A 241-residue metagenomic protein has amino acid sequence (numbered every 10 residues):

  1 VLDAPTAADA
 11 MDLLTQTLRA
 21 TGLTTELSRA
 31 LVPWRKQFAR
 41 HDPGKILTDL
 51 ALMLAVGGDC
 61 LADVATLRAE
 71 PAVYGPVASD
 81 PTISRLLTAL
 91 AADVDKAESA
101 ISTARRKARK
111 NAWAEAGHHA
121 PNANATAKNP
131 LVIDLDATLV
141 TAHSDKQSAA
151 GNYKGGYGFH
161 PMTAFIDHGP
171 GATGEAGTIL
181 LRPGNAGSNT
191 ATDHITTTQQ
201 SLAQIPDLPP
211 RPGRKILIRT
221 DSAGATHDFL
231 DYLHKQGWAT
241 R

Functional and structural regions predicted by a protein language model:
V1-G187, T192-R211: Dynamic "connector" segments at or just before major functional cores
P130-D134, K215-L217, A239-R241: Structural preference for beta-strand elements that scaffold enzyme active sites
D136, R214-A225: Acidic/histidine-rich, metal-coordinating catalytic segments
A142, A225-H227: Conserved protein kinase catalytic core
S201-Q204, R219, F229: Short, hydrophobic/aromatic alpha-helical segments in well-folded domains
L230-A239: Short, surface-exposed basic-aromatic patches at helix termini and helix-loop junctions that form
